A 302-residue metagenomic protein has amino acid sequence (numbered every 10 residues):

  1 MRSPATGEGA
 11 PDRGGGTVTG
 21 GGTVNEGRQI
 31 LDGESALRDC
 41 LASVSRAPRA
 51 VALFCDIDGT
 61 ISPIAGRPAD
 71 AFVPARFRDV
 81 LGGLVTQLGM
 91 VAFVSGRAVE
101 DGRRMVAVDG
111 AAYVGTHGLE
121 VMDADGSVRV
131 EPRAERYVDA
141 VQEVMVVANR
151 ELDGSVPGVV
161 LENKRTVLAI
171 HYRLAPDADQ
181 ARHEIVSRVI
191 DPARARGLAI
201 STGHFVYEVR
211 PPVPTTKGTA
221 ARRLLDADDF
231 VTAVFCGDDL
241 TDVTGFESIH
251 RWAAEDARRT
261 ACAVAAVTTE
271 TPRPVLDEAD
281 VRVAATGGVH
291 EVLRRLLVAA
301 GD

Functional and structural regions predicted by a protein language model:
M1-I57, I61-A65, A69, R76 (+2 more regions): Non-catalytic pre-domain segments flanking phosphatase-related domains
E26-E34, P48, P74, G218-D302: Mg2+-dependent phosphoryl-transfer enzymes with acidic/Ser/Thr/Gly-rich catalytic loops
V51-L53, A111, A233: The start of beta-strands in P-loop NTPase/AAA+ ATPase cores
I61-A71, H204-P212: Glycine-rich phosphate-binding "P-loop"
F72-K164: Active-site phosphate-binding/coordination module
V85-T86, R194, A257, L276: Anion (oxyanion) recognition and catalysis
A107-L119, D191, V275-G287: Structural recognition of alpha->loop->beta junctions
S155, V159-I249, A253-R259: Conserved acidic, metal-coordinating active-site core of Asp-based, Mg2+-dependent phosphoryl-transfer enzymes
